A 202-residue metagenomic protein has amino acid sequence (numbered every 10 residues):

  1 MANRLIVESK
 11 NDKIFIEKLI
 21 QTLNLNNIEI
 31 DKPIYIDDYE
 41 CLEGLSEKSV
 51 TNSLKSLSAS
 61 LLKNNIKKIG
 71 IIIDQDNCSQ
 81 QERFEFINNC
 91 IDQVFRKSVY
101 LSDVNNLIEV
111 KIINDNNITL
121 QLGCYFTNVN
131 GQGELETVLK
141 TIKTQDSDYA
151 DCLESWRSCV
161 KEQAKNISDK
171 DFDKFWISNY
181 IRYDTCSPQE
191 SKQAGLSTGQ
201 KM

Functional and structural regions predicted by a protein language model:
M1-R4: Extreme N-terminal starter segment of soluble prokaryotic enzymes
E8-N11: Helix N-cap/beta->alpha junction signal
I14-E17, Q21-Y35, T51-M202: C-terminal accessory helical subdomains adjacent to catalytic cores in phosphodiester- and nucleotide-handling enzymes
Y39-V50: Conserved helicase/translocase motor-coupling segment
